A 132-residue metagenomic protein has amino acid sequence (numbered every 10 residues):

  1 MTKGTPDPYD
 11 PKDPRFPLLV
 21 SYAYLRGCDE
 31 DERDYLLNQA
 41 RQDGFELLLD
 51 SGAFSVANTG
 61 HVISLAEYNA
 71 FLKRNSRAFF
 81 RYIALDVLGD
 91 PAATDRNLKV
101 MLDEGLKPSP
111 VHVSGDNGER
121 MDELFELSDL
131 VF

Functional and structural regions predicted by a protein language model:
M1-N97: Non-catalytic, usually N-terminal nucleic-acid engagement modules in DNA/RNA processing proteins
I83, P91-S114: Extracellular-facing segments of soluble proteins and assemblies that are Gly/Ser/Thr-biased and enriched in aromatics
E104, P108-F132: Glycine-rich phosphate/ribose-binding loops and adjacent secondary-structure elements that form binding surfaces
